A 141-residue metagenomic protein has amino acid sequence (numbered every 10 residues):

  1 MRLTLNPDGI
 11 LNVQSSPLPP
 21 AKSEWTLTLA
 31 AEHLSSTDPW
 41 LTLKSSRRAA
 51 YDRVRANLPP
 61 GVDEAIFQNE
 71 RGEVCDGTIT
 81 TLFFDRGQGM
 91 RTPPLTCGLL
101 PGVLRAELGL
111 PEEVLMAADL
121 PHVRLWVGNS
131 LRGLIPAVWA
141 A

Functional and structural regions predicted by a protein language model:
M1-A141: Helix-start/capping segments and mature chain N-termini
